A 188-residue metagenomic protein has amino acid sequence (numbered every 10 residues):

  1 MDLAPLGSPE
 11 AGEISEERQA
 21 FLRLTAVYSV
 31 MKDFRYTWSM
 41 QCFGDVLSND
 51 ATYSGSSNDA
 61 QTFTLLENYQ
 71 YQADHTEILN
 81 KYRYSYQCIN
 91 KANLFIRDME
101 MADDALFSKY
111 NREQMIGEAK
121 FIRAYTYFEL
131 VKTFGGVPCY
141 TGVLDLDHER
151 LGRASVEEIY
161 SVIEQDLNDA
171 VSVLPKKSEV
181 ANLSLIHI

Functional and structural regions predicted by a protein language model:
M1, R35-S39, G55-S57, L130-C139: Proline-centered turn/helix-capping motifs that create local helix->coil transitions or kinks
M1-S48: Membrane-proximal, proline-rich intrinsically disordered regions
L6-P9, Q70-Y71, T141-H148: Short linear capping/connector segments at secondary-structure termini
F21, S29-D33, S57-F134, H148-R150 (+2 more regions): Conserved, well-structured interaction surfaces
G135, T141-V143, L167: Short, small-residue-rich loop/turn micro-motifs
I186-I188: Conserved small/polar residues in nucleotide/adenosyl-binding loops
